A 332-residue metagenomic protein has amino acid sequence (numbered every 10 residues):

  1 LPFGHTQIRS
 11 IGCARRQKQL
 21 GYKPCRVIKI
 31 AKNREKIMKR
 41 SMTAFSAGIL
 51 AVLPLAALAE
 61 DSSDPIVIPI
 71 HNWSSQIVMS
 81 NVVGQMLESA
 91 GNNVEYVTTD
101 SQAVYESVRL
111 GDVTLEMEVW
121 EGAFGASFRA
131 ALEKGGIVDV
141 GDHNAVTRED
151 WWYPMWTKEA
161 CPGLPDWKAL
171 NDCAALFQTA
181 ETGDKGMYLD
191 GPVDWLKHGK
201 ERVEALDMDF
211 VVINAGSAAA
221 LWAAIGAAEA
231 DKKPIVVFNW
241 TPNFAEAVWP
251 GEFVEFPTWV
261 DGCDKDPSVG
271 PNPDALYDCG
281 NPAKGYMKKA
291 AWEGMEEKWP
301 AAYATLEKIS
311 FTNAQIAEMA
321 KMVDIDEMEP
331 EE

Functional and structural regions predicted by a protein language model:
D61-S75, N92-V97, K185-L189, L306: Short, well-ordered beta-strand elements
W73-S74, N92-S107, I213-A224: Short helix-initiation/N-cap motifs at beta->coil->alpha
S74-N93, V203: Short, polar/charged alpha-helical segment
S80, V97-G135, A224-G226, F244-W249: Pocket-flanking alpha-helical
V113-M117, M187-K265: Ligand-binding pocket segment of bilobal, Venus flytrap-like solute-binding proteins
G136-Y188: A conserved helix-loop-strand patch within extracytoplasmic ligand-binding domains of the periplasmic binding
E149-A160, G285-K298, M319-M322: A bilobed periplasmic-binding-protein/Venus flytrap-type ligand-binding module shared by bacterial periplasmic
A245-T305, I309-S310: C-terminal lobe and pocket-closing loops of periplasmic/extracytoplasmic Venus-flytrap solute-binding proteins
